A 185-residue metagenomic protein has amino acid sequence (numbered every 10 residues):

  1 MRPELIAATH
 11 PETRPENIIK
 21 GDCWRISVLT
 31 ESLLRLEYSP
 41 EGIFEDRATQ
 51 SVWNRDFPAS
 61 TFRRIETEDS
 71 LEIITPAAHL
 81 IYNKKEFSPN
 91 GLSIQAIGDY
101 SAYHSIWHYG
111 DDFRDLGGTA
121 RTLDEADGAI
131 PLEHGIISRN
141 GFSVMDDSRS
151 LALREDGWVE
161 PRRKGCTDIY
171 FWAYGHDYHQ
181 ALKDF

Functional and structural regions predicted by a protein language model:
M1-E4, L36-T49, Y100-A102, W107-D112 (+1 more regions): Generic detector of short, locally flexible boundary/turn motifs and exposed helical patches
M1-T13: Short, Gly/Pro- and small/polar-rich lid/capping loops
E4, L29-E68: A low-complexity, Ser/Thr/Gly/Pro-enriched, surface-exposed linker/loop concept that marks segments flanking
I6-A8, W53-F57, D115-T119: Short Pro/Gly-enriched beta-strand edge/turn motifs at strand-loop
H10-I18, E68-E72: Short, hydrophobic/aromatic-rich segments at coil-to-beta transitions
R64-F185: Catalytic and substrate-binding clefts that recognize carbohydrates or anionic sugar/phosphate headgroups
